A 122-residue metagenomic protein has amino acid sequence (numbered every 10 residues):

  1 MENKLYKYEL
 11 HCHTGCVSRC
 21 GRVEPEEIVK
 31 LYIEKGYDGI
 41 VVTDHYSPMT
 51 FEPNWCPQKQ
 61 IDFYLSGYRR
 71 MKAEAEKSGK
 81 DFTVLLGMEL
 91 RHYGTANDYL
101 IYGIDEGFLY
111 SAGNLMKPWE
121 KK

Functional and structural regions predicted by a protein language model:
E2-K121: A metal-dependent hydrolase metal-coordination microenvironment
